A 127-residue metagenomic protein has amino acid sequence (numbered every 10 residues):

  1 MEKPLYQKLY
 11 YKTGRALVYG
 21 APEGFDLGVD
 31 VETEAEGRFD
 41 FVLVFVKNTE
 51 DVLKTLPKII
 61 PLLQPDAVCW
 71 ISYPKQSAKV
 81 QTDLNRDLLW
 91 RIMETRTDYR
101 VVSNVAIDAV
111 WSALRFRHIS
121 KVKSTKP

Functional and structural regions predicted by a protein language model:
M1-G28: N-terminal, charge-rich interaction modules
R15, E36, F45: Catalytic cores of nucleic-acid ligases and guanylyltransferases
V29-F39: Short acidic low-complexity segments
F39-V44, C69-S72: Short, glycine-/small-residue-enriched flexible loop/hinge segments at domain edges that mediate gating
V42-V52: Short, glycine-rich nucleotide/cofactor-binding loops
L56-I92: Mid-chain, well-packed structural core segment of small domains
T97-P127: Class I S-adenosyl-L-methionine
